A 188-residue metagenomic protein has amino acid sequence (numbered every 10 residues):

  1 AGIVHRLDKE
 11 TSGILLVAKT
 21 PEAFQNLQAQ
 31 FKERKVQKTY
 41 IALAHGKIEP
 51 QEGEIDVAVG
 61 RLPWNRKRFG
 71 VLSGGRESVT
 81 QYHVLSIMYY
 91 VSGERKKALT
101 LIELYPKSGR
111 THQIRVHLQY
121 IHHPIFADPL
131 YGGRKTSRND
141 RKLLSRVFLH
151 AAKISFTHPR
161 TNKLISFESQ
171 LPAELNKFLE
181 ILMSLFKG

Functional and structural regions predicted by a protein language model:
A1-G188: RNA pseudouridine synthases
